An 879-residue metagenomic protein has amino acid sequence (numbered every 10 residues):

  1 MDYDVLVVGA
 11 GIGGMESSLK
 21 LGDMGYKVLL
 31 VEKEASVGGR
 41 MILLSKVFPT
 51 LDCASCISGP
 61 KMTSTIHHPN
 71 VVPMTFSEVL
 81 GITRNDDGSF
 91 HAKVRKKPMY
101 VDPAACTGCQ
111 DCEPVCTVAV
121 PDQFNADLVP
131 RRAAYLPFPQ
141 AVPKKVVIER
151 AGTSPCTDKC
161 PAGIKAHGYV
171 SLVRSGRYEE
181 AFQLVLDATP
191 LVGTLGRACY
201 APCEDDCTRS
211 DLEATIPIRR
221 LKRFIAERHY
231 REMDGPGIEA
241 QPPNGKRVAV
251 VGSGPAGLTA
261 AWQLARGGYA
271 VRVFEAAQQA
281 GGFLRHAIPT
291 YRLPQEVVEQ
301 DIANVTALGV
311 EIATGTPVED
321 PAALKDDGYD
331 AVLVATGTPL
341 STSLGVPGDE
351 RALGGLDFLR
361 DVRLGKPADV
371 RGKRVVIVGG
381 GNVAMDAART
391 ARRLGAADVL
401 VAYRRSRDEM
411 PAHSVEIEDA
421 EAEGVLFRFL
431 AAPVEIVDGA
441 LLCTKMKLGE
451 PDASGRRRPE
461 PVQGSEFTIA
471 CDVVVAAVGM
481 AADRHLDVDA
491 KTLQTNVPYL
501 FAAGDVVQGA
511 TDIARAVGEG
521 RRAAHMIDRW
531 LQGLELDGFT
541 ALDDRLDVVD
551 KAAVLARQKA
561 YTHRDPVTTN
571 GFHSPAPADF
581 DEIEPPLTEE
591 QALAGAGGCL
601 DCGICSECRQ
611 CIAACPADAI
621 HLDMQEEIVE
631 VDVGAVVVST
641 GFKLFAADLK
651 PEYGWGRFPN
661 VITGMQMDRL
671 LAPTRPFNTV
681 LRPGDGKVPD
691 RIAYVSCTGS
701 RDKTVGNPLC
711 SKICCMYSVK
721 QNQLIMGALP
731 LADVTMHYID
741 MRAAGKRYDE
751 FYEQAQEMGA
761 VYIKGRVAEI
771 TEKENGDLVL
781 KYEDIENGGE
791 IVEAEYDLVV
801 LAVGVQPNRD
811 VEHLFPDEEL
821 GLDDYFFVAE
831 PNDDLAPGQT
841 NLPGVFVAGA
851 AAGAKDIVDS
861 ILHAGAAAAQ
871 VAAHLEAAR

Functional and structural regions predicted by a protein language model:
M1-P155, K222-R879: Residues forming the flavin
Q110, A201-R220, D330-G337: Structured, non-catalytic alpha/beta "coupling" segments that mediate domain-domain communication and provide generic
E180-A181: Solenoid-repeat scaffolds in large eukaryotic assemblies
D187-V192, G598-C602: A short structural micro-motif
L191-Y200: Short, charge-rich amphipathic alpha-helical segments embedded in non-transmembrane helical bundles/solenoids
